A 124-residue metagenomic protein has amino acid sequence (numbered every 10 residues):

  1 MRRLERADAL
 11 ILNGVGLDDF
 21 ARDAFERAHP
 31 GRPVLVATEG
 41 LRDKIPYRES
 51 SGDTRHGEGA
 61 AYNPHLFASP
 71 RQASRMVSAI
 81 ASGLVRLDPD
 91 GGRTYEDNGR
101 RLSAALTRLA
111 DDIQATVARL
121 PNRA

Functional and structural regions predicted by a protein language model:
M1-A124: Extracytoplasmic metal-acquisition and chelation regions
